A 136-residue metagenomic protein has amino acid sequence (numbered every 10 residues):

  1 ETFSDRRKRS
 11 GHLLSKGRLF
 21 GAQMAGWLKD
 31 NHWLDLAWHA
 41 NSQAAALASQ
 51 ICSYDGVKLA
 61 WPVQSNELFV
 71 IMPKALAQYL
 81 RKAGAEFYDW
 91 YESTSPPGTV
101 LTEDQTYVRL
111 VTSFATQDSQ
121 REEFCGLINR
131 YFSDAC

Functional and structural regions predicted by a protein language model:
E1-P73: Active-site C-terminal subdomain of aminotransferase-like
A45, I51-S133: Conserved C-terminal alpha-helix-loop-beta "cap" of PLP-dependent enzymes that closes/shapes the active-site mouth
